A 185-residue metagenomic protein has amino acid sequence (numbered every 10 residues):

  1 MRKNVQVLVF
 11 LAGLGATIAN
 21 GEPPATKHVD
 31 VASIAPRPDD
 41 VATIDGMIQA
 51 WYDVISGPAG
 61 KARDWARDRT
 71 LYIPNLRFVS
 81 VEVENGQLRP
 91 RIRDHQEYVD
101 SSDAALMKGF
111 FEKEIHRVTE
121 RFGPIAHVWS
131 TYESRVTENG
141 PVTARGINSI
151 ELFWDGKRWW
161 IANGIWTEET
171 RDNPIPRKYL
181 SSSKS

Functional and structural regions predicted by a protein language model:
M1-N4: Positively charged n-region of N-terminal signal peptides that target proteins for export
Q6-A16: Bacterial N-terminal signal peptides
G21-T70, Y179-K184: Short, low-complexity N-terminal intrinsically disordered segments enriched in polar/charged residues
E22-K27, R145-P174: Short beta-strand edge/turn micro-motifs at domain boundaries
P36, S56, L76-P90: A short gly/proline-enriched turn/hairpin at secondary-structure junctions
W51, D68, L76, V128 (+1 more regions): Hydrophobic pocket/interface hotspot
R77-F78, Q87-P141: Surface-exposed, charged secondary-structure patches
E82, S130-Y132, N148, I165-W166: A mature extracytoplasmic/lumenal domain signature
